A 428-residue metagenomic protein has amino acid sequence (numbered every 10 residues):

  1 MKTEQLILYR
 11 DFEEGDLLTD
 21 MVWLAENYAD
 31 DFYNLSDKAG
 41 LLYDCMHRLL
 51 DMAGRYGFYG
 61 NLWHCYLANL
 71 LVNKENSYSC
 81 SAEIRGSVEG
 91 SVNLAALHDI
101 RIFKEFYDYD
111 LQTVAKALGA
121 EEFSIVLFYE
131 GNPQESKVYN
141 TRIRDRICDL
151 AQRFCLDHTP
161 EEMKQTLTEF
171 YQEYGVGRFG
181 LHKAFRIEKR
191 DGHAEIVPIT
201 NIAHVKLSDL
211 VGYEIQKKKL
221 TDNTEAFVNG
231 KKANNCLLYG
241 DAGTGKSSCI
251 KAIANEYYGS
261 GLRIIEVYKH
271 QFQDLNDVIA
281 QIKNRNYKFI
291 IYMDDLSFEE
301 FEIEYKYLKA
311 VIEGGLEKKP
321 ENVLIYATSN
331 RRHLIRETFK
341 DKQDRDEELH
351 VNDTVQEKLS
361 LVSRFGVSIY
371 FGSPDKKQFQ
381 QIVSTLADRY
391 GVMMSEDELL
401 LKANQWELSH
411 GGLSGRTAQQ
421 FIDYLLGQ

Functional and structural regions predicted by a protein language model:
M1-V211: AAA+ P-loop ATPase mechanoenzymes
I202-C236: Pre-Walker A (pre-P-loop) alpha-helix and adjacent loop at the N terminus of AAA/AAA+ ATPase modules, a conserved
N235-V267, D277-N284: Walker A/P-loop
L262-R263, N286-I290, K319-Y326: Loop/turn-to-beta-strand initiation segments
E266-K269, R285-E304, L308, R331: Conserved P-loop NTPase "ATPase switch" module shared by AAA+ and STAND
A280, E299-L349, D353: Conserved catalytic/switch belt of AAA+ P-loop NTPases
D346-L359, G366-Q378: Conserved AAA+ ATPase "SRH/arginine-finger" region at the nucleotide-binding site
S368, G372-Q428: C-terminal alpha-helical "lid" subdomain
